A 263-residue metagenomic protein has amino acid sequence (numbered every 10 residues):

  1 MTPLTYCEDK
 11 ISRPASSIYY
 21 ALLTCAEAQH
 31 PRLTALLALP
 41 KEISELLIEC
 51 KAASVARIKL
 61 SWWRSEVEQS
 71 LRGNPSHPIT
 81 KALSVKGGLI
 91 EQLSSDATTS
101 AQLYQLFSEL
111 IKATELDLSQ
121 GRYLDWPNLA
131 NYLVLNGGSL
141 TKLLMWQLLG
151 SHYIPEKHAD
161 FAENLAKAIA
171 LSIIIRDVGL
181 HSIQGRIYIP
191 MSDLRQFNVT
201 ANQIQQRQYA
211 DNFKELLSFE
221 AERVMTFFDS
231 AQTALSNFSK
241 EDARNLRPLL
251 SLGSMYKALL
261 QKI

Functional and structural regions predicted by a protein language model:
M1-L93, T99, L103-L118, N128-L171 (+1 more regions): Catalytic cores of Mg2+-dependent Asp-rich isoprenoid enzymes
R122: Conserved phosphate-binding/catalytic loop of the ribokinase/pfkB sugar-kinase fold
